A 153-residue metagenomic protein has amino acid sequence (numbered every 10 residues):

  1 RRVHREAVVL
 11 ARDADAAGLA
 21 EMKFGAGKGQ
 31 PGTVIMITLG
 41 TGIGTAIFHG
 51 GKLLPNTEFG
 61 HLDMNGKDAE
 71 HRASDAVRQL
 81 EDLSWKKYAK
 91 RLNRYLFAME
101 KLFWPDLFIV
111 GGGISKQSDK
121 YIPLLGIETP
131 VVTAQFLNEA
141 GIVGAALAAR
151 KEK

Functional and structural regions predicted by a protein language model:
R2-E6, A20-L39, I47-K153: ATP-binding/phosphotransfer module of carbohydrate and carboxylate kinases, centering on a glycine-rich
V8-D13: General beta-strand structural signal in soluble alpha/beta enzymes
